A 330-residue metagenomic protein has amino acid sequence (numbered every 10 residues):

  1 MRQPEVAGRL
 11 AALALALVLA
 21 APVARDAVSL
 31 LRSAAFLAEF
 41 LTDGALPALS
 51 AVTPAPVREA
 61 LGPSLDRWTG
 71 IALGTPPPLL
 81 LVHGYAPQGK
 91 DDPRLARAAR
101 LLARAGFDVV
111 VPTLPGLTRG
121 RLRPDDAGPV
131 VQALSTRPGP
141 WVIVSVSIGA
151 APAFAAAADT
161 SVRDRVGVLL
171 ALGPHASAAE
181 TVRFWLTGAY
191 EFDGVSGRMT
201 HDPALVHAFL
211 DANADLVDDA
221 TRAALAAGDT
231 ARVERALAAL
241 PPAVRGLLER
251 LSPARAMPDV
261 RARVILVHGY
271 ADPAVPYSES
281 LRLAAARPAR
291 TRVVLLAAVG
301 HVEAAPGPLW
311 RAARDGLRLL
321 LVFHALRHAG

Functional and structural regions predicted by a protein language model:
V28-P77: N-terminal cap/lid segment of alpha/beta-hydrolase-fold proteins
P76, H83-Q88, Y270: Active-site glycine-rich loops that stabilize anionic/oxyanionic intermediates across multiple enzyme folds
G89-A98, A105, V110-V142, A157-T160: Catalytic nucleophile-loop/oxyanion-hole region of alpha/beta-hydrolase and closely related hydrolase-like folds
L122, R183, G228-R250, A254 (+1 more regions): C-terminal catalytic histidine-bearing segment of alpha/beta-hydrolase fold enzymes
Q132-T200: Primarily recognizes the serine-hydrolase "nucleophile elbow" in alpha/beta-hydrolase and SGNH/GDSL folds
L172-R255: Accessory cap/linker subdomain of secreted extracellular hydrolases
V260, L266-H268, D272: Short beta-strand/loop motif that positions the catalytic acidic residue of the alpha/beta-hydrolase fold
P273-E279: Conserved alpha/beta-hydrolase "acid-adjacent" motif
